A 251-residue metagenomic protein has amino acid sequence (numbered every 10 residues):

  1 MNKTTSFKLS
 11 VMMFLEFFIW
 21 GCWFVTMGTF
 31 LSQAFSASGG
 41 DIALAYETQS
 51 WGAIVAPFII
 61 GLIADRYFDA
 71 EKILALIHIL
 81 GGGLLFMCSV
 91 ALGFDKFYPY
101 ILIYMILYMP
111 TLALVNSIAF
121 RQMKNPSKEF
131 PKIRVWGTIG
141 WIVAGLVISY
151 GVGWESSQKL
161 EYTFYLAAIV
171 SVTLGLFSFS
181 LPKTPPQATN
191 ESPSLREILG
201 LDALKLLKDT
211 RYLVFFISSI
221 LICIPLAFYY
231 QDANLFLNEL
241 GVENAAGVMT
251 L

Functional and structural regions predicted by a protein language model:
M1-K3, L181-F216: Juxtamembrane intracellular "pre-TM" segments in multi-pass secondary transporters
N2-S50, R211-V248: Helix-loop boundary and gating motifs at the non-cytosolic
K3-S6, S89-I101: Helix-loop junctions at membrane interfaces in 12-TM secondary transporters
F14, L84, F94-L114, I118 (+1 more regions): Hydrophobic core of transmembrane alpha-helices in multi-pass small-molecule transporters, especially MFS/SLC-type
L44-L62, T250-L251: Central cavity-lining transmembrane alpha-helices of secondary-active solute carriers, predominantly the Major
V55-D69, V152-G153: Helix-to-loop junctions at the C-terminal end of transmembrane segments in multipass secondary transporters
K72-F86: Structural signature of the two symmetry-related core transmembrane helices
I148, L166-A188: C-terminal membrane-cytosol helix-exit motif in multi-pass small-molecule transporters
